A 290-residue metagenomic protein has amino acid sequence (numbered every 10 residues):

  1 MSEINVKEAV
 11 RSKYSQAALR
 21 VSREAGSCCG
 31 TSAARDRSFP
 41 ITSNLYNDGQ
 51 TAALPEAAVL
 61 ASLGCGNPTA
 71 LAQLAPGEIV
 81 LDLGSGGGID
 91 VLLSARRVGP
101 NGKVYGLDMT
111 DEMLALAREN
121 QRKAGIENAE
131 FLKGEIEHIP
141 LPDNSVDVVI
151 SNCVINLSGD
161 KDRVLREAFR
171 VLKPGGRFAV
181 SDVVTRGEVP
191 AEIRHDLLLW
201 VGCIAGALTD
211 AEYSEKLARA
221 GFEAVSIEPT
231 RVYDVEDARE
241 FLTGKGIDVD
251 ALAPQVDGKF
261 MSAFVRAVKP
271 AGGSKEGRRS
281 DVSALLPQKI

Functional and structural regions predicted by a protein language model:
M1-N44: N-terminal auxiliary segments of SAM/dcSAM-dependent transferases
L19, G30, K216-I290: C-terminal lobe and adjacent flexible extensions of AdoMet/dcAdoMet transferase-like proteins
C65-N67, A75-H138, R163: Class I SAM-dependent methyltransferase SAM/SAH-binding core
V80, V149-I150: Hydrophobic beta-strand segment of the Class I
S94, C153, A168-F169, L217: Class I S-adenosylmethionine-dependent transferase superfamily signal
G99, D162-R177: A short glycine-rich, Lys/Arg-flanked "PGG" loop and its adjoining helix->strand segment in the class I
H138-D143, G159: Short conserved loop adjoining the S-adenosyl-L-methionine
V184-I204: Short, glycine-/aromatic-enriched active-site segment of Class I SAM-dependent methyltransferases
